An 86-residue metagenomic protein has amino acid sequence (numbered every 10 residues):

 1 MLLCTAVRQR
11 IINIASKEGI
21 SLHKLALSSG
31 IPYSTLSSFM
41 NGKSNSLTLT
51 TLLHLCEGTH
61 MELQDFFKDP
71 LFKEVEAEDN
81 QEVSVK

Functional and structural regions predicted by a protein language model:
M1, S38, F67-K86: Short, charged recognition helix plus adjacent turn of helix-turn-helix-like nucleic-acid-binding domains
M1-I20: A short, Lys/Arg-rich alpha-helix, primarily the initiator
I12, H23, L53: Residues within the helices of the helix-turn-helix
A15, A26, C56: The alpha-helix within a helix-turn-helix
G19-S38: Short alpha-helical DNA-recognition segment
P32, K43, P70-E74: The DNA-recognition helices of helix-turn-helix-type DNA-binding domains
K43-H54: Short, basic-rich loop-to-helix N-cap that marks the start of a DNA-contacting helix
E57-K68: Intrinsically disordered, low-complexity basic tails/linkers immediately adjacent to helix-turn-helix/homeobox/MYB/SANT
